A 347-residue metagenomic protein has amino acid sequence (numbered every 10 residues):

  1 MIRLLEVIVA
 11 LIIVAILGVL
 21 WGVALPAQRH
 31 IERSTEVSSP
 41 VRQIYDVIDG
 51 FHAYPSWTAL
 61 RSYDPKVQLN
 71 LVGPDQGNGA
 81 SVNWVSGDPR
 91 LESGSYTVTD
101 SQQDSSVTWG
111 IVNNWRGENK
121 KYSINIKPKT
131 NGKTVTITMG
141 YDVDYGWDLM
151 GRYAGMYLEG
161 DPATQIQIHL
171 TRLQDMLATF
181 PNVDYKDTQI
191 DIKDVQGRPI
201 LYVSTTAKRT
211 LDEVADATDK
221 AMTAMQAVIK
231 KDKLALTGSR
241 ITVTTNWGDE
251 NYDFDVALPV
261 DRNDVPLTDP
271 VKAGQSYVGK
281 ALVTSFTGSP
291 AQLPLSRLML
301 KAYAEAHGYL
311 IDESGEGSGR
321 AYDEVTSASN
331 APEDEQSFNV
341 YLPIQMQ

Functional and structural regions predicted by a protein language model:
R3-Q68, V72: Hydrophobic ligand-binding cavity/cleft-lining segments
V7-I8, S38, S56, P65-R116 (+5 more regions): Glycine-rich portal/gate segments that line the openings of hydrophobic small-molecule binding cavities
R29, Q76, Q103, D194-G197 (+1 more regions): A short, polar/charged loop/turn motif at coil->beta-strand junctions and beta-hairpin connectors
R33, Y96-T97, I124, K272: Residue-level detector of beta-strand structural context in well-folded domains
Q43-Y54, V82, V98, I137 (+4 more regions): Hydrophobic pocket/interface hotspot
R61, S105, A207: Residue-level detector of flexible, active-site-proximal loop/helix-junction positions within diverse enzyme catalytic
L91, E118-K127, N131-Q347: A solvent-exposed interaction/effector surface
